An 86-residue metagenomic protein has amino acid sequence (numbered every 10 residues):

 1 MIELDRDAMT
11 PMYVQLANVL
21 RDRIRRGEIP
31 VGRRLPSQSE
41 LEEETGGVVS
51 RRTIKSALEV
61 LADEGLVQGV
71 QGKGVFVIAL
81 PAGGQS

Functional and structural regions predicted by a protein language model:
M1-R52, S56-Q68, K73, A79-S86: Extreme N-terminal segment that seeds HTH/winged-HTH DNA-binding domains in transcriptional regulators
